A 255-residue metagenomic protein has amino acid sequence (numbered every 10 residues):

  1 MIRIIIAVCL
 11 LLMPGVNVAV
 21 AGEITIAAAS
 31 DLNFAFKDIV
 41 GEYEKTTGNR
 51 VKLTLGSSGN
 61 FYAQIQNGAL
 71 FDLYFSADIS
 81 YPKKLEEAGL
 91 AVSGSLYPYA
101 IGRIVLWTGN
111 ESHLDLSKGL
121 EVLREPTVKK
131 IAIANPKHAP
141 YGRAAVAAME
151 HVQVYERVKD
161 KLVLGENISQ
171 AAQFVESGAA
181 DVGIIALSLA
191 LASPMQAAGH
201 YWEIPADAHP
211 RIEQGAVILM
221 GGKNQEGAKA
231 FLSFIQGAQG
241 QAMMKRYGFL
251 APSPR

Functional and structural regions predicted by a protein language model:
I4-M13: Sec-dependent N-terminal signal peptides
V16-A21: Sec/Tat signal peptide C-region and signal peptidase I cleavage site
G22-G48, K52-L55, G59, A63-A69 (+4 more regions): Exported/periplasmic ABC-transporter solute-binding proteins
